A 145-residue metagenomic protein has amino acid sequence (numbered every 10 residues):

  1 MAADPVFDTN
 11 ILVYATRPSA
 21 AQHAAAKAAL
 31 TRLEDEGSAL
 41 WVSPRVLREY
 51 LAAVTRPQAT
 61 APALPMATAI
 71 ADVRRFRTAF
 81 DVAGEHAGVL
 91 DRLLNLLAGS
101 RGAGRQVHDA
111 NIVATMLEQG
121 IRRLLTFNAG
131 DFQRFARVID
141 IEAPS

Functional and structural regions predicted by a protein language model:
M1-V42, Q58-T68, R134, S145: Short, well-structured N-terminal submotif of metal-dependent ribonuclease cores
A2-D4, A110-S145: Acidic, PIN/NYN-like endoribonuclease modules and their adjacent C-terminal/linker elements
N10-I11, R45, N111, G130: Alpha-helix/helix-capping structural signal
K27-L30, L51, I70-V73, L94: Conserved protein kinase catalytic domain
W41-P44, T126: Short beta-strand segments at enzyme active-site cores
A52-D81: Helix-adjacent hinge/juxtasegments
F80-F127: Active-site neighborhoods of divalent-metal-dependent phosphate/nucleic-acid chemistry enzymes
